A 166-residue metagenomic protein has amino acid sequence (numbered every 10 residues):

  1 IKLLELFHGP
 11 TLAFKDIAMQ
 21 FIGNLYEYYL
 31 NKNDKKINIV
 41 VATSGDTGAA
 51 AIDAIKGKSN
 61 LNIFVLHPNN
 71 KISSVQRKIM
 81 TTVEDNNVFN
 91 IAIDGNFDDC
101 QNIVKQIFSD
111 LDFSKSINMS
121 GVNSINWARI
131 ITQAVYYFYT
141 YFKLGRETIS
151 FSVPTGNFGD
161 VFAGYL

Functional and structural regions predicted by a protein language model:
I1-L166: PLP-dependent amino-acid enzyme catalytic core
